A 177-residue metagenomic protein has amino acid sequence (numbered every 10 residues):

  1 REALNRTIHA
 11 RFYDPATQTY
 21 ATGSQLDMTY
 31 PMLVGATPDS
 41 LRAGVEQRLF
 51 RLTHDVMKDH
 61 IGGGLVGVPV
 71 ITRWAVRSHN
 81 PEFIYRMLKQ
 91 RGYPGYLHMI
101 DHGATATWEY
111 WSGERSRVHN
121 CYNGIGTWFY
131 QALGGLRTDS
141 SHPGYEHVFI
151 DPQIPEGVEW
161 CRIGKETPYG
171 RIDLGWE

Functional and structural regions predicted by a protein language model:
R1-R117: Catalytic cores of carbohydrate-active enzymes
A3-R6, E82-E177: Non-catalytic C-terminal accessory modules of carbohydrate-active enzymes
